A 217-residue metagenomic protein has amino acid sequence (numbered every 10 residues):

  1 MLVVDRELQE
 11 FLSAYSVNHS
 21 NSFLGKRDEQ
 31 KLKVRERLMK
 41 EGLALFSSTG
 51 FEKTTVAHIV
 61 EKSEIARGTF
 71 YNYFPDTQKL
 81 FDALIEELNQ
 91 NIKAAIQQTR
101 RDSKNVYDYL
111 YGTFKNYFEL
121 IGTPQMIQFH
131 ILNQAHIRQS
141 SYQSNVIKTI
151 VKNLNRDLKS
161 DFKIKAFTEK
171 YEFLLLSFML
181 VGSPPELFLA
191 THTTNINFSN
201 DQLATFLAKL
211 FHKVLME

Functional and structural regions predicted by a protein language model:
M1-K33: N-terminal intrinsically disordered/low-complexity leader segments
R37, L45-K79, A83: Helix-turn-helix
L38-F46, I92, Y117: Short hydrophobic clusters on alpha-helical segments that form packing/core surfaces in small helical domains
F74, F81-N91, A95, F129-I131: Alpha-helical DNA-contacting segments of helix-turn-helix folds
A83, Q97-T123, L176, L180 (+1 more regions): Hydrophobic alpha-helical connector segments
Q90-K93, Q139-I164, L174-F178, T205: Amphipathic alpha-helical packing segments from all-alpha helical-bundle domains
N116-S141, L187-T193: Amphipathic alpha-helical segments used for helix-helix packing
F129-L132, F162-K209: Hydrophobic/aromatic-rich alpha-helical bundle segments in the mid-to-C-terminal region
